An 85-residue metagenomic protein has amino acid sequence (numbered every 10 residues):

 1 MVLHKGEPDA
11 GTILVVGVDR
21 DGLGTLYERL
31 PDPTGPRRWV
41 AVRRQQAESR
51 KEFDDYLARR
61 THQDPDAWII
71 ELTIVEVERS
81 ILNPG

Functional and structural regions predicted by a protein language model:
M1-I13, R20, I74-E76, P84-G85: N-terminal, charge-rich interaction modules
A10-L14, L23-G24, P65-A67: Short, surface-exposed beta-edge/turn micro-motifs
G17-L23, T34: Short acidic-glycine loop/turn motifs at beta-strand connectors
G24-L30: Short, conserved beta-strand/beta-arch hydrophobic-aromatic motifs that form part of recognition grooves or interface
L30-P33, R37-G85: Helix-rich interaction surfaces within compact, conserved domain-sized segments that mediate assembly or partner
